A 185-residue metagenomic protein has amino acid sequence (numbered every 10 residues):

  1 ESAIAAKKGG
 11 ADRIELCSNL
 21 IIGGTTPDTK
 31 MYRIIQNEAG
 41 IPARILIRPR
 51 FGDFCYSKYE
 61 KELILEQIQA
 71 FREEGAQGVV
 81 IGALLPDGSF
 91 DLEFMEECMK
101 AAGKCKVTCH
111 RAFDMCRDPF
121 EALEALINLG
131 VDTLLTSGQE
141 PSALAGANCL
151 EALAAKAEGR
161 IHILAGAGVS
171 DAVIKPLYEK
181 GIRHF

Functional and structural regions predicted by a protein language model:
E1-G9, C55-Q69, D114-L129, L153-A165 (+1 more regions): Catalytic cores of alpha/beta
E1-I4, I14-T25, I64, Q77-D91 (+4 more regions): Catalytic beta/alpha-barrel core
S2, T25-T26, M31-L92: Active-site beta->alpha loop and helix N-cap motifs at the rims of alpha/beta catalytic domains
A3-K7, I41-P42, Q69-R72, E96-C98 (+2 more regions): A broad, low-specificity signal for short, low-complexity segments enriched in glycine/proline and polar/charged
G10-N19, L46-P49: Short, conserved active-site loops that position catalytic residues or coordinate cofactors/metal ions across diverse
A11, G40, G75-Q77, K104 (+2 more regions): A structural motif
L16-N19, Q36-E38, L65-I68, A101-A102 (+2 more regions): Short, surface-exposed linear patches
G24-F51, F90-A112, A145-D171: Alpha-helix-loop-beta-strand connector modules within alpha/beta enzyme cores
